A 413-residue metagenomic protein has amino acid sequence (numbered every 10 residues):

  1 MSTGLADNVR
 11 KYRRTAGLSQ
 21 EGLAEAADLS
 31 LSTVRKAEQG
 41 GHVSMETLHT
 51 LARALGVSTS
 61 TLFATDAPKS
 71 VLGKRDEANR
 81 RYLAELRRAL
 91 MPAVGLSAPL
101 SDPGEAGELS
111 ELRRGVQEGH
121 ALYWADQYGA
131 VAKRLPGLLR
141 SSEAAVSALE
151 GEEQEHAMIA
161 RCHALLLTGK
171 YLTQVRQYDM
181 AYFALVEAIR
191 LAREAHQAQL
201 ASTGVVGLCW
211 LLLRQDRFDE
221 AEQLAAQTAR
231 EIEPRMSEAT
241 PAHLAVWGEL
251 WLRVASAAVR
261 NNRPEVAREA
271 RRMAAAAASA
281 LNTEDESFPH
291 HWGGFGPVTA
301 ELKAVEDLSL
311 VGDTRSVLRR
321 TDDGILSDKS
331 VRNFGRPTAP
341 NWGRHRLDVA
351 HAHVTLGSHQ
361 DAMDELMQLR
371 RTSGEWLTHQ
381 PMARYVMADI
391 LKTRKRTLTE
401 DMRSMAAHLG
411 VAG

Functional and structural regions predicted by a protein language model:
M1-T15: A short, Lys/Arg-rich alpha-helix, primarily the initiator
V9, Q20-A24, S32-A37, L62: Conserved hydrophobic/aromatic packing and binding residues within compact polymer-binding modules
R13, A24, A52: The alpha-helix within a helix-turn-helix
D28, E46-T61: DNA major-groove recognition helix of helix-turn-helix/homeodomain DNA-binding modules
D28-V43, D66: Recognition helix of helix-turn-helix/homeodomain-like DNA-binding domains that insert into the DNA major groove
G56-V71, A300: Short C-terminal boundary/hinge segments that cap the last helix of small helical domains
T65-V94: Short, charged recognition helix plus adjacent turn of helix-turn-helix-like nucleic-acid-binding domains
G104-G413: Conserved binding/catalytic microenvironments
